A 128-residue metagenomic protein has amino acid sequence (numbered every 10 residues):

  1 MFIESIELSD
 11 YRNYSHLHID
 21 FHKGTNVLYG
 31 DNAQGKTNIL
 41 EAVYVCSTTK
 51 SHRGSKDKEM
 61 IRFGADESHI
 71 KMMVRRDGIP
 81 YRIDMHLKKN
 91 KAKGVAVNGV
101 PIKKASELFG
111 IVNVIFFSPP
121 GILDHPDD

Functional and structural regions predicted by a protein language model:
M1-V45: Pre-Walker A-like glycine/lysine-rich segment at the N-terminus of P-loop NTPase domains
E4, N13-H16, I83, S118 (+1 more regions): Intrinsically disordered, low-complexity regions enriched in small/polar residues
D10, I39, M60, I70 (+1 more regions): Conserved RecA-like P-loop NTPase ATPase core
S47-D124: Nucleotide-state sensing region of NTPase/ATPase domains
